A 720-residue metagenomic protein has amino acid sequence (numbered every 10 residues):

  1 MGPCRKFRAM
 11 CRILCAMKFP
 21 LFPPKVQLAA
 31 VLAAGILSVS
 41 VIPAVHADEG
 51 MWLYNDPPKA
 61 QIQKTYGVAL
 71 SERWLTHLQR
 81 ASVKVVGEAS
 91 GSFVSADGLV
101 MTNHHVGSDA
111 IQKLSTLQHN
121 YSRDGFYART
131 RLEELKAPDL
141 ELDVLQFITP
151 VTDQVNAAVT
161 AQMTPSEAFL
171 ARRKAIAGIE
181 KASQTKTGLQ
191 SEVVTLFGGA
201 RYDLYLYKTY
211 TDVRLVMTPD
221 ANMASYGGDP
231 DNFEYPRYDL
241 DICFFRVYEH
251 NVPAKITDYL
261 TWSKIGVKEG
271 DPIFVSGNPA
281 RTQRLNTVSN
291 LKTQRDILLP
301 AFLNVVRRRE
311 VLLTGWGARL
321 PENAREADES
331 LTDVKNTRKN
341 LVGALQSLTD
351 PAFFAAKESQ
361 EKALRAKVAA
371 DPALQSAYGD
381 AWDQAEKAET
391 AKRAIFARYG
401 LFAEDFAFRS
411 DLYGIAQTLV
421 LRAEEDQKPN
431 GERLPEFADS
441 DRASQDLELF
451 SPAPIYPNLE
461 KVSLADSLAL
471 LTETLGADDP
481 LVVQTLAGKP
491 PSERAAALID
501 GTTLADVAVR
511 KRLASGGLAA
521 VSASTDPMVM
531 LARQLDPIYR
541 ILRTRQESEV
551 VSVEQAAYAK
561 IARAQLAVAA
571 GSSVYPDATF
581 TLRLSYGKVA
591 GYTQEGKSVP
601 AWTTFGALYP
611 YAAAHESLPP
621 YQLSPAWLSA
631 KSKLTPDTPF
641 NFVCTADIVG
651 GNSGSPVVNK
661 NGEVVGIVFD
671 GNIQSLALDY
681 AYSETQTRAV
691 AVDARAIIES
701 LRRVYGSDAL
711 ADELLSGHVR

Functional and structural regions predicted by a protein language model:
G2-K6: Extreme N-terminal basic, low-complexity initiation segments that serve as generic localization/processing leaders
R8-V31: Bacterial N-terminal signal peptides that target proteins for export
K18-F19, A30-V31, G35-R720: Terminal presequence/propeptide segments associated with secretion/organelle targeting and zymogen/polyprotein
